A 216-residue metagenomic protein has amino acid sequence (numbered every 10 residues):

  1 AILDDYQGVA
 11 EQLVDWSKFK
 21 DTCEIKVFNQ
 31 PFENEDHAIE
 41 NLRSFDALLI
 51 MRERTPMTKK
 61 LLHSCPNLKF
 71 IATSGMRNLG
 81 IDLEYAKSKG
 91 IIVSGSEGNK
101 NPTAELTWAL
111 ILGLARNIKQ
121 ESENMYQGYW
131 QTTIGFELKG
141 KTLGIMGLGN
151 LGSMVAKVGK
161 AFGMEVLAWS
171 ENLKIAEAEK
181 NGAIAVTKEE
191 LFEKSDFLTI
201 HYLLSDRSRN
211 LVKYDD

Functional and structural regions predicted by a protein language model:
A1-S94, N99, E193, K213: An N-terminal-biased, well-structured beta-alpha scaffold segment characteristic of Rossmann-like dinucleotide-binding
I2, L143-I145: Hydrophobic Val/Ile/Leu positions in short beta-strands of Rossmann-like dinucleotide-binding domains
D5, L148-G149: Glycine-rich Rossmann-fold phosphate-binding loop(s) that bind the pyrophosphate of adenine dinucleotide cofactors
G8, L151, K174: Conserved Rossmann-like nucleotide-cofactor binding loop
F28-E33, I50-R54, E123-Q131, E179-A185 (+1 more regions): Short gly/ser/thr-rich secondary-structure transition/capping motifs
F32, A161-E179: NAD(P)-binding Rossmann-fold cofactor-contacting core
E40-R43, P56-L61, E171-D216: Rossmann-like adenosine-cofactor binding region
K89-I91, G95-T142, M154-K157, A161 (+1 more regions): Phosphate-binding beta-alpha-beta segment of Rossmann-like dinucleotide-binding domains, i.e., the NAD(P)
